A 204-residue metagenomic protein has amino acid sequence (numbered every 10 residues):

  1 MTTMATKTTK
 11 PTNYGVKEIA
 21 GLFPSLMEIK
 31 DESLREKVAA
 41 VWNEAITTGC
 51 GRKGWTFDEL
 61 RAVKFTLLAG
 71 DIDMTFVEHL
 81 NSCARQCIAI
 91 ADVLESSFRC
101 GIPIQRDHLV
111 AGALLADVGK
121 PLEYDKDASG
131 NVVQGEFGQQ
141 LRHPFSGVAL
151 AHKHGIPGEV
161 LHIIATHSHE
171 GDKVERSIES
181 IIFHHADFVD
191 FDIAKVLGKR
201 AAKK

Functional and structural regions predicted by a protein language model:
M1-T6, K204: Short intrinsically disordered terminal tails
A5-V132: Acidic/His-rich, divalent-metal-binding segments that scaffold phosphate/diphosphate chemistry
F65-L67, E78, I90, S96-A202: Divalent metal-dependent catalytic cores for phosphoryl transfer on phosphate-bearing substrates
